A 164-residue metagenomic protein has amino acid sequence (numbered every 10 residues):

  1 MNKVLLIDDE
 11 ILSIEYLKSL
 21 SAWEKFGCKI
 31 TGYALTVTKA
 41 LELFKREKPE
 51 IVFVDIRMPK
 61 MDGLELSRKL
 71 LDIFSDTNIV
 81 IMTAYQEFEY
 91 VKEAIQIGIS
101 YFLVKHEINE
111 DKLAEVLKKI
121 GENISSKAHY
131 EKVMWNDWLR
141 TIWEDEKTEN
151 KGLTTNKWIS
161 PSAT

Functional and structural regions predicted by a protein language model:
D8, D55: Active-site residues of response regulator receiver
I11-G32: Two-component/phosphorelay signaling modules centered on CheY-like receiver
K25-L35, L43, V91: Short hydrophobic/Thr-rich beta-strand motif most characteristic of the beta2 strand and flanking loop of CheY-like
T36-K39, D62-E65: Acidic catalytic/metal-coordinating carboxylates
E47-F53: Active-site beta3 strand of CheY-like receiver
M58: Receiver (REC) domain active-site loop signature in two-component systems and cognate sites in sensor histidine kinases
I95, I99-T164: Interdomain helical linkers/hinges and coiled-coil/dimerization scaffolds that transmit conformational signals
